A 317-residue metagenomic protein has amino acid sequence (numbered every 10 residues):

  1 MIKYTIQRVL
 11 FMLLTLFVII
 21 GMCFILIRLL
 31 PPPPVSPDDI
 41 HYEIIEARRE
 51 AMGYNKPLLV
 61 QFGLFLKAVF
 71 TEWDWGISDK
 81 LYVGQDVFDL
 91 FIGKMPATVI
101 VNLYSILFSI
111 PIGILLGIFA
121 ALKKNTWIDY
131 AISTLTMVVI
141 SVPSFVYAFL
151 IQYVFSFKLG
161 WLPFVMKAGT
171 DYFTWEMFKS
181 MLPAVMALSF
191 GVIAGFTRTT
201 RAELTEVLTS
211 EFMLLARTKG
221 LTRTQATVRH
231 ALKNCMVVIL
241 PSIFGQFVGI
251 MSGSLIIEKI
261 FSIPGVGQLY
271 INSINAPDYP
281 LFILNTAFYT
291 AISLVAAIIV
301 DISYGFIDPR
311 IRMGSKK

Functional and structural regions predicted by a protein language model:
I2-K3, F91, M95-I128, S144 (+1 more regions): Alpha-helical transmembrane segments of integral membrane proteins, especially multi-pass inner/plasma-membrane
I6-T15: N-terminal signal-anchor/signal peptide hydrophobic helix marking the start of the first transmembrane segment
V9, I44, R48, L58-F70 (+10 more regions): Hydrophobic alpha-helical segments of integral membrane proteins, encompassing both true transmembrane helices
L16-L64, L159-M177: Hydrophobic alpha-helical transmembrane segments of membrane transport/permease proteins and related membrane-embedded
F17-M22, M137-L150, S242-F247: Hydrophobic alpha-helical membrane-insertion segments
Y54-I114: An internal, D/E-rich "acidic patch" concept
I77, S133-G195: Membrane-water interface segments at transmembrane-helix boundaries in multipass membrane proteins
